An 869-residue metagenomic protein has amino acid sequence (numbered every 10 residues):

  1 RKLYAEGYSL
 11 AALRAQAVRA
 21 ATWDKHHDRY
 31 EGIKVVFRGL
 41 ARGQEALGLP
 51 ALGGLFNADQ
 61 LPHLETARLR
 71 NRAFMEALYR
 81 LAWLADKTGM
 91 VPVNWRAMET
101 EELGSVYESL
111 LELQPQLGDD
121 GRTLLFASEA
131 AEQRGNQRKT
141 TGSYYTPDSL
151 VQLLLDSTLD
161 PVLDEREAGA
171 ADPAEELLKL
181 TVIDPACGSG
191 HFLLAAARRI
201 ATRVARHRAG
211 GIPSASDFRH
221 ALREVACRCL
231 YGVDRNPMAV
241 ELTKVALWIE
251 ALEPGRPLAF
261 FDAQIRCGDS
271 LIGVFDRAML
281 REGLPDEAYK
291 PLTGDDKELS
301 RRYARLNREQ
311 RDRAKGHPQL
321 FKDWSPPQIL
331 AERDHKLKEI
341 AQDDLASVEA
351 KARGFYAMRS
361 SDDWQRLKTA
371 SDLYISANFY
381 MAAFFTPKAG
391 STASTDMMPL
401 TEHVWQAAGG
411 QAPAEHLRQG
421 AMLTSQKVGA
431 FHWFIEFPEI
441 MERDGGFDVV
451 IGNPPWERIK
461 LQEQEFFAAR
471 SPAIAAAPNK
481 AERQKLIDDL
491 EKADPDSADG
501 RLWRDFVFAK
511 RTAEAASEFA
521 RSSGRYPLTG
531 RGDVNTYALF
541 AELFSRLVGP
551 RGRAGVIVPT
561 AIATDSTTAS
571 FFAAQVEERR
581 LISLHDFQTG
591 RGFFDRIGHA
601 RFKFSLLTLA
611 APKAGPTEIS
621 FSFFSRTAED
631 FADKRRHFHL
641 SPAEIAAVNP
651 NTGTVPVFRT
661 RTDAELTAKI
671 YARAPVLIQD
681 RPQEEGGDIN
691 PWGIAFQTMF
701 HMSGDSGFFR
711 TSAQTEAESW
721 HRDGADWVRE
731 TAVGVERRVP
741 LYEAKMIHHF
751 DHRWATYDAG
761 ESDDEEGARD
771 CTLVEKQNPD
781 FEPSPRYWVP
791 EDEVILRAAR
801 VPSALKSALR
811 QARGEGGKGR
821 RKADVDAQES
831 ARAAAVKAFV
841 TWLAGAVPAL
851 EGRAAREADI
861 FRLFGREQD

Functional and structural regions predicted by a protein language model:
R1-A201, C229, V233-A239, G268-L271 (+15 more regions): Preference for the N-terminal adenyl/adenosyl cofactor-binding alpha/beta module
E6, P387, T392-A412, L417-A421 (+8 more regions): Polyanion-binding catalytic cores of nucleic-acid enzymes and NTP/SAM-utilizing transferases
L154, V225-V245, K322-S360, W364 (+3 more regions): Conserved Class I SAM-dependent methyltransferase catalytic core
R166-L178, I200-V225, A251-Q264: Flexible phosphate/Mg2+-sensing switch loops adjacent to catalytic phosphate-binding sites
P254, G268, A278-L292, I459-E482 (+1 more regions): A mobile, often basic/glycine-rich helix-loop segment that functions as the active-site lid/recognition loop
P254-R256, A263, S270-K368, D372 (+1 more regions): Conserved ATP-dependent motor core of P-loop NTPases, especially the RecA-like helicase ATPase domain
A288-Y289, D296-R311, R470-L502: Conserved phosphoryl-transfer catalytic core
R601-P616: Conserved beta strand-loop-helix elements of the APE1-like EEP
